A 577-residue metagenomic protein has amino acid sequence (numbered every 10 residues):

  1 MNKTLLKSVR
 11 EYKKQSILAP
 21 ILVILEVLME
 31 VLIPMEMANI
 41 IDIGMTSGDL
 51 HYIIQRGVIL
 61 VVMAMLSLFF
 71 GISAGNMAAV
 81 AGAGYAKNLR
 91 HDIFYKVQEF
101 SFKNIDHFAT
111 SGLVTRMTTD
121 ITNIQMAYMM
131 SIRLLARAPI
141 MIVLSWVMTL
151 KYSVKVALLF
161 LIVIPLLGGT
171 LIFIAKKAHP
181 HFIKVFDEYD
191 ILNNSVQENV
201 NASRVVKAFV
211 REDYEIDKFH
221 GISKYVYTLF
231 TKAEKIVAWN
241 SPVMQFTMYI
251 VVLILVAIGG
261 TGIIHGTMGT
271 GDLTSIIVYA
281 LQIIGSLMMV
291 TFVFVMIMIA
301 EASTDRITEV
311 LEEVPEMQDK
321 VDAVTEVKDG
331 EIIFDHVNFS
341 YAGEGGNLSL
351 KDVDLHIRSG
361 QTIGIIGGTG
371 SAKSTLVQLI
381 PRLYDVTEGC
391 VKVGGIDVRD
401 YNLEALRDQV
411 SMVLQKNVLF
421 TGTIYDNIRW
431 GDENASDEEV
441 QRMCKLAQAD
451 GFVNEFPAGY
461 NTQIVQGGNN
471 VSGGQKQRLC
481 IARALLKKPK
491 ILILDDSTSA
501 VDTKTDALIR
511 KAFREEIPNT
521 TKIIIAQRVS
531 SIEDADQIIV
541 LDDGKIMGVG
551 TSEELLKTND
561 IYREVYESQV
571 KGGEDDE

Functional and structural regions predicted by a protein language model:
M1-E11, L113: A short amphipathic helical element positioned immediately N-terminal to and/or at the very start of a transmembrane
R10, I21, L25, M29 (+7 more regions): Hydrophobic alpha-helical transmembrane segments of ABC transporter permease domains
R10, S16-S73, M77, L150-K155 (+2 more regions): Transmembrane helix-loop-helix hairpins at lipid-water interfaces of multipass membrane proteins, especially the type-1
E11-K14, E99-K103, T119-I132, A136 (+6 more regions): An intracellular "coupling" helix at the cytosolic face of ABC transporter transmembrane type-1 domains
Q15-S16, L22, M63-G82, R133-I140 (+4 more regions): Alpha-helical transmembrane segments of multi-pass membrane proteins
S47-G48, A83, H91-T115, T119-I121 (+6 more regions): Short intracellular "coupling" helices and adjacent cytoplasmic loop segments at the cytosolic face of multi-pass
G48-Q55, L144, M148-I162, K232-R306 (+1 more regions): Helix-loop-helix
E326-E577: ABC-type nucleotide-binding domain
